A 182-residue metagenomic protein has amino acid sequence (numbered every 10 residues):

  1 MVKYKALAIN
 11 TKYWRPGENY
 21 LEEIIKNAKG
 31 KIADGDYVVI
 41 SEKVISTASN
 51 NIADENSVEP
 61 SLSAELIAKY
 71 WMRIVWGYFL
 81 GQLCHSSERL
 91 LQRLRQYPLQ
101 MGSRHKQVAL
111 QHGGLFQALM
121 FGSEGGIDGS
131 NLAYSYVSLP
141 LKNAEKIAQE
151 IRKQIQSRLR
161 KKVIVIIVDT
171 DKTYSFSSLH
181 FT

Functional and structural regions predicted by a protein language model:
M1-T182: N-terminal and secondary-structure boundary signal
